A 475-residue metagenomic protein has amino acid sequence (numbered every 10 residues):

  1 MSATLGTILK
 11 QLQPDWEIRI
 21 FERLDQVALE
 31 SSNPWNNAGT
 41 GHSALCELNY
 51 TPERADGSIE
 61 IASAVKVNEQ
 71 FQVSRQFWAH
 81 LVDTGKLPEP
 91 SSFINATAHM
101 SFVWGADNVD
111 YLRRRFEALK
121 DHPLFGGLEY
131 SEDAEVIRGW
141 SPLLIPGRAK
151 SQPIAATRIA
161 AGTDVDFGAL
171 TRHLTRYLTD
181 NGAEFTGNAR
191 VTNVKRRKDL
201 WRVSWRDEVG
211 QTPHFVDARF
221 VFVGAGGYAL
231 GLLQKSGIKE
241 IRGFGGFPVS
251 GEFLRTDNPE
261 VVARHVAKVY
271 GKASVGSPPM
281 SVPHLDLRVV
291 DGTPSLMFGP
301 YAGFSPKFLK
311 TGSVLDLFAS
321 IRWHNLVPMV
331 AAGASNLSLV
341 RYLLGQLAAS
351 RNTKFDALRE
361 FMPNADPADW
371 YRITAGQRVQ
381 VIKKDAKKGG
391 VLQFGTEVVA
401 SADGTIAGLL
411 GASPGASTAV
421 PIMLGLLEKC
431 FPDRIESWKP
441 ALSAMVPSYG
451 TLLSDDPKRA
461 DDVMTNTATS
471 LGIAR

Functional and structural regions predicted by a protein language model:
K10-P34: Glycine-rich FAD pyrophosphate-binding loop
G39-G139, P294-S295, K307, S313-D316: Dinucleotide-binding Rossmann-like beta1-alpha1 core, especially the glycine-rich loop that anchors the ADP
S43-L45, E240-A267: Central beta-strand plus flanking loop segment that forms part of the substrate or channel wall within the catalytic
A62-R75, V103-D110, T157-Y177, T186-N188 (+3 more regions): Short beta-strand to alpha-helix junction loop
E89-F102, G139-N181, R202, S338-Y342 (+1 more regions): Helix-loop-beta segment of a Rossmann-like dinucleotide-binding subdomain
Q152-A161, A169, F304-S437: C-terminal catalytic lobe of FAD-dependent flavoproteins
I154-F220, G231, S417-F431: Helical element adjacent to the flavin cofactor pocket in flavoenzyme catalytic cores
V223-I238: Flavin (primarily FAD) binding-site architecture
